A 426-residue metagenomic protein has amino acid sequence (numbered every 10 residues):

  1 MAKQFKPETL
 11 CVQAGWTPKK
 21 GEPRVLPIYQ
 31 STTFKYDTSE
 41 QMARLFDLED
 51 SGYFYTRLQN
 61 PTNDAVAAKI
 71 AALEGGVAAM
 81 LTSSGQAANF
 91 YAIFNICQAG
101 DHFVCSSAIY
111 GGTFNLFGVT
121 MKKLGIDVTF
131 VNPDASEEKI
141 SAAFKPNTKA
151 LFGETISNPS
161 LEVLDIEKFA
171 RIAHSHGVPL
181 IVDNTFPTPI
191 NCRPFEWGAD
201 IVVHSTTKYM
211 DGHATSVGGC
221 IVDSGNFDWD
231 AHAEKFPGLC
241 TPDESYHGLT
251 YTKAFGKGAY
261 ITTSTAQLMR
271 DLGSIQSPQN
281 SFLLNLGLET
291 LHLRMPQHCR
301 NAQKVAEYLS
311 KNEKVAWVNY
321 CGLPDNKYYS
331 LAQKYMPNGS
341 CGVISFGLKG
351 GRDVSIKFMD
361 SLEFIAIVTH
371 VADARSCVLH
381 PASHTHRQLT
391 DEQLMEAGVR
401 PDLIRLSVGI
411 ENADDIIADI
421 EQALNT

Functional and structural regions predicted by a protein language model:
A2, C11-T17, A79-K311: Conserved PLP-enzyme active-site core in the AAT-like
A2-N60, A68: N-terminal "arm"/small-domain region of PLP-dependent enzymes with the aminotransferase-like
T33, S224-F227, L348-G351: Short loop segments at secondary-structure junctions
T38-F90, G112-T120: Conserved N-terminal alpha-helix of the aminotransferase class I/II PLP-enzyme fold
G75, N147, K314-W317, F364 (+1 more regions): Glycine-centered tight turns that cap/initiate beta-strands
G118-V119, D127-V128, P146-K149, R294 (+2 more regions): PLP-dependent enzyme catalytic core of the Aspartate aminotransferase-like
V222, S345-G347, S407-G409: Short hydrophobic/aromatic beta-strand micro-patches that form the beta-sheet surface supporting nucleotide- or nucleic
L272-I275, Q279-S281, L286, T290 (+4 more regions): Conserved small-domain helix->loop->beta segment predominantly found in fold-type I
